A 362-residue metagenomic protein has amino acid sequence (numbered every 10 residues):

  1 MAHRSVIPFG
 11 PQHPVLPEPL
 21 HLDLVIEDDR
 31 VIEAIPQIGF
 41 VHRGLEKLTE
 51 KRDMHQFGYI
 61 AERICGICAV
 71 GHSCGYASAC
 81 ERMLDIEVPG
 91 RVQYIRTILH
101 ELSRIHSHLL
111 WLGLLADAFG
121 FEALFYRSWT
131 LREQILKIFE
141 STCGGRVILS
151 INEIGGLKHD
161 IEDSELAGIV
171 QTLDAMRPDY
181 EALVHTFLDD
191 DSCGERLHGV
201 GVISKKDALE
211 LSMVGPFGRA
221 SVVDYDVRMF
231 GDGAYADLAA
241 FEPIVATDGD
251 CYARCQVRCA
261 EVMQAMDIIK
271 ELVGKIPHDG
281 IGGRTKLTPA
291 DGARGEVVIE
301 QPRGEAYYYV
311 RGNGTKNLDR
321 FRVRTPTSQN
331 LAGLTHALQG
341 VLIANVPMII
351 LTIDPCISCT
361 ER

Functional and structural regions predicted by a protein language model:
M1-R362: Active-site bordering "gate/hinge" segments that shape substrate access to catalytic or cofactor-binding pockets
